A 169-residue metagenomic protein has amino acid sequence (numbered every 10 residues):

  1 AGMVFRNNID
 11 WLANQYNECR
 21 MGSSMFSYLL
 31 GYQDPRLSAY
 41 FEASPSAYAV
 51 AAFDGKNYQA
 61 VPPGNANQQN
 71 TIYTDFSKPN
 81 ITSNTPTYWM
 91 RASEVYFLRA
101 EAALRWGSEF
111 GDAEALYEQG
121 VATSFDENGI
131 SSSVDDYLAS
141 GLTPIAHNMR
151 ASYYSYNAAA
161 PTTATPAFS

Functional and structural regions predicted by a protein language model:
A1-R99, R105, F110-S169: Hydrophobic-face positions in mid-chain alpha helices that act as interaction patches
